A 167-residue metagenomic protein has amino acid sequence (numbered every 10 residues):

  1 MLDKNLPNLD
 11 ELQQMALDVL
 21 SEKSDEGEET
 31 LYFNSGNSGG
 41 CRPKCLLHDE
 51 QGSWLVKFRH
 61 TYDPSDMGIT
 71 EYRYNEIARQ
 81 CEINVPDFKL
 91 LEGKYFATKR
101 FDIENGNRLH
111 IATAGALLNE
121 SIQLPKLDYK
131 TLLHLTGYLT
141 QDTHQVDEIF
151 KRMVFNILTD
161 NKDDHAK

Functional and structural regions predicted by a protein language model:
M1-K167: Phosphate/dinucleotide-binding and metal-coordinating scaffold of catalytic cores in nucleotide-dependent enzymes
